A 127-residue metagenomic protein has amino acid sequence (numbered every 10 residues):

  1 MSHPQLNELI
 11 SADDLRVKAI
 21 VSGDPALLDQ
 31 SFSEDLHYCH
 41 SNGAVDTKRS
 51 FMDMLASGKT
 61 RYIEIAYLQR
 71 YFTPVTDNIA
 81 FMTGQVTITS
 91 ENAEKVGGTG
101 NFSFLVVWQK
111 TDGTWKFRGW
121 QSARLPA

Functional and structural regions predicted by a protein language model:
M1-Q30, D35-A127: A beta-strand edge to alpha-helix "cap/lid" segment located at domain peripheries
